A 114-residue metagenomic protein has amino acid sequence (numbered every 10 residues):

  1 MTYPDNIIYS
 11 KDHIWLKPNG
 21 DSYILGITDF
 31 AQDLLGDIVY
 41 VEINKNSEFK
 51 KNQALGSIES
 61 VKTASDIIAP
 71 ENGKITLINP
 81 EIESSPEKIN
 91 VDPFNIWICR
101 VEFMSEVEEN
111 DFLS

Functional and structural regions predicted by a protein language model:
M1-A54, V91-V107, D111-L113: Acidic, low-complexity mobile loops and tails
M1-D5, A64, T76: Core, highly hydrophobic multi-pass alpha-helical transmembrane subunits of bioenergetic inner membranes
I8, E59, S65-A69, N90: Small beta-strand-rich domains/subdomains or short beta-sheet motifs embedded in larger alpha/beta proteins
P18-S22, T63-A64, L77-S85, E106-E108: Short, conserved beta-turn/loop elements at beta-strand boundaries and strand-helix junctions
E48, D66, N72-K74: Beta-solenoid/beta-rich acyl/carboxylate-transfer cores
Q53, I58-S60, N79-P80, F103: Conserved "cap/hinge" positions at secondary-structure junctions
N72-R100, M104: Short peripheral tails and domain-boundary helices/loops at the edges of structured domains
